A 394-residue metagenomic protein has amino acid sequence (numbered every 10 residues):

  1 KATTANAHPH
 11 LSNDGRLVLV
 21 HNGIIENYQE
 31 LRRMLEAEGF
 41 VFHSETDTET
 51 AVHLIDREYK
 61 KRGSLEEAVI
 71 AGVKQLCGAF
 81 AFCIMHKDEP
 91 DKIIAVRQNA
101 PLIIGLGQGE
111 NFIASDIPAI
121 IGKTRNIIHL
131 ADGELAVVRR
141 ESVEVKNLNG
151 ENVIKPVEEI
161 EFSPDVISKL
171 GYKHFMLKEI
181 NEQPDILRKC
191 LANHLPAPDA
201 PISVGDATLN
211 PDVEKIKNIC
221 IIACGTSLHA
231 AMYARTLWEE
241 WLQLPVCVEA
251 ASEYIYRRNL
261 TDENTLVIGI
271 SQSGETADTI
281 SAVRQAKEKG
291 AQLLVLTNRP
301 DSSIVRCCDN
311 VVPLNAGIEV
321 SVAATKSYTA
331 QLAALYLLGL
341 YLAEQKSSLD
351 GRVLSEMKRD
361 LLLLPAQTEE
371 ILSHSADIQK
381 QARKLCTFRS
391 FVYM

Functional and structural regions predicted by a protein language model:
K1-H174, D185-K217, G351, E369-L372 (+1 more regions): Conserved short alpha-helical segments that host acidic/polar catalytic motifs at enzyme active sites
D14, T124, I216, N264 (+2 more regions): Short, well-ordered alpha-helix to beta-strand connector turns
L19, I84, A95, I221 (+3 more regions): Structural beta-sheet core signal
L177, N181-E182: Predominantly extracellular/luminal regions of secreted and cell-surface proteins, especially disulfide-bonded
P198-A200, P245-C247, G269-S273, T368-S373: Short, flexible loop segments at the rims of nucleotide/cofactor-binding pockets, characterized by
D199-G205, C247-E253, L293-V295, S373-A376: Short gly/ser/thr-rich secondary-structure transition/capping motifs
P211-L363: Glycine-rich phosphate-binding loops that contact phosphosugars or nucleotide phosphates
C386-M394: Acidic catalytic cores of enzymes that act on phosphate-bearing nucleotides/polynucleotides
